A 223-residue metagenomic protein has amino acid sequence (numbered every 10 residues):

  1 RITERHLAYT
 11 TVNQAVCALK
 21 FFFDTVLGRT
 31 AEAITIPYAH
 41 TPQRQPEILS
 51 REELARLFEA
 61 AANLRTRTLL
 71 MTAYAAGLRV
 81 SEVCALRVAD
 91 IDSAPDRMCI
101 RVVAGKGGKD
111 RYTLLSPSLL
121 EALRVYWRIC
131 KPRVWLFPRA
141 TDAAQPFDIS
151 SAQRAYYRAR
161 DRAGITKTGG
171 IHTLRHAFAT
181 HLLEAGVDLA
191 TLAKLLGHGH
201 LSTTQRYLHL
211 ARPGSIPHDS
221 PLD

Functional and structural regions predicted by a protein language model:
R1-D223: Conserved catalytic core of the tyrosine transesterase superfamily
